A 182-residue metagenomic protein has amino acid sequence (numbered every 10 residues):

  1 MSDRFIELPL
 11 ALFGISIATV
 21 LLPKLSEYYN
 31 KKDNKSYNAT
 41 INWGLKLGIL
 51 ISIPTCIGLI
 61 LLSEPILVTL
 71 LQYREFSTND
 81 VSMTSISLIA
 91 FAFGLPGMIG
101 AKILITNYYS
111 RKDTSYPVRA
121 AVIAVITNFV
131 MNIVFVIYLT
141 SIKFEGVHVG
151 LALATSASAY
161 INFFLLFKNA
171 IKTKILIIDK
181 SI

Functional and structural regions predicted by a protein language model:
M1-I182: Membrane-embedded alpha-helical bundles of multi-pass transporters/translocases, especially carrier/permease families
